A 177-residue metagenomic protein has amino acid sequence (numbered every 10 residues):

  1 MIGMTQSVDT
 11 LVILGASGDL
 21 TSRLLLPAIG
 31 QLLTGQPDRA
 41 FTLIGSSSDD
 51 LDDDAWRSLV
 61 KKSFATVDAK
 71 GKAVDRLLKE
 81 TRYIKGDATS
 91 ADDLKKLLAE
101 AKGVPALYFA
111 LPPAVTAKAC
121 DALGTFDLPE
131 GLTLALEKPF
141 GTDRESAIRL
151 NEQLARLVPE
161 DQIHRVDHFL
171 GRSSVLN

Functional and structural regions predicted by a protein language model:
M1-A135, F140-N177: Secretory/organelle targeting and membrane-embedding segments
